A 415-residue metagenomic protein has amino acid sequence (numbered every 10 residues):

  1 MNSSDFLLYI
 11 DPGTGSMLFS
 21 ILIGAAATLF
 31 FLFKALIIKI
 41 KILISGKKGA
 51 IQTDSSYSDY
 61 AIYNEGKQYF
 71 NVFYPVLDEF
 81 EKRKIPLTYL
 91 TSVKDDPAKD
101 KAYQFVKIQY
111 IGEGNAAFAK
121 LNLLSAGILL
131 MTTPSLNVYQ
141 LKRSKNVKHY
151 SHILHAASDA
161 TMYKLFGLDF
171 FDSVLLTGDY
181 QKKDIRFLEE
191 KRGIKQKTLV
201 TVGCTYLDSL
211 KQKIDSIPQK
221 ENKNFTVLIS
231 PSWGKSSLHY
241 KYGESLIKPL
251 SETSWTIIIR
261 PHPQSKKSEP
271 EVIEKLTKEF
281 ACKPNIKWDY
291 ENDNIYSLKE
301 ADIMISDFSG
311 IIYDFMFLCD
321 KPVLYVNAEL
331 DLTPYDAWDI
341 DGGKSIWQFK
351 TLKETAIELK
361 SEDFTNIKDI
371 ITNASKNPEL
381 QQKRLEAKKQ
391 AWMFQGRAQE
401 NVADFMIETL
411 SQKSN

Functional and structural regions predicted by a protein language model:
M1-G13: Short, strongly hydrophobic alpha-helical membrane anchors
L18-A119: N-terminal pre-catalytic "stem/leader" segment of glycosyltransferase-like enzymes
Y74, K99-G167: Extended catalytic core of nucleotide-activated donor transferases of GT-like folds
T91-F105, E252-W288: Catalytic donor nucleotide-activated moiety binding site of glycosyltransferases and closely related
S151-H152, E291-W338: A donor-sugar binding/catalytic signature common to diverse glycosyltransferases and related nucleotide-sugar
L168-H239, P263-K266: A nucleotide-sugar donor-handling region in carbohydrate enzymes
F317-S375: Nucleotide-sugar donor-binding patch of glycosyltransferase catalytic domains
E354-N415: C-terminal amphipathic helix plus adjacent low-complexity, charged tail appended to glycosyltransferase catalytic
